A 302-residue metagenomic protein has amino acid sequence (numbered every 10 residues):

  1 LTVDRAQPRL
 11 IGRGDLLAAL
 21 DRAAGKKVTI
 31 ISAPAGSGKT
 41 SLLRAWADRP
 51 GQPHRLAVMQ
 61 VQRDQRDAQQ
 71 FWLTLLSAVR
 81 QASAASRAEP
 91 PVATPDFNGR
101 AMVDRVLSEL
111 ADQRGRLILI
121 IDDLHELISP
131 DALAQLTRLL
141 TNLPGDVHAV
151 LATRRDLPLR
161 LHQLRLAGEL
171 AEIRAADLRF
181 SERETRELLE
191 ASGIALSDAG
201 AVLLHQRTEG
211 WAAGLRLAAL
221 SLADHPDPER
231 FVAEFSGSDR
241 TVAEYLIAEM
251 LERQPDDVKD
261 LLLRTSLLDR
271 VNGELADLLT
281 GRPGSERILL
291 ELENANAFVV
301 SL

Functional and structural regions predicted by a protein language model:
L1-L20, A88-V92, E187: Conserved adenine-nucleotide phosphate-binding loops and their immediately adjacent elements
V3, D15-L16, S41-R44, L73 (+5 more regions): Alpha-helical sensor/transducer elements of the RecA-like P-loop NTPase core
D21-A24, A219, A223, L263-L267 (+1 more regions): Short, locally clustered residues in the helix-turn-helix/winged-helix DNA-binding domain
R22, S108-Q113, L140-D146: Conserved catalytic network of the ASCE P-loop NTPase/AAA+ motor domain
G25-T29: Pre-Walker A (Motif I) flank of P-loop NTPase domains
I30-A35, L43-A47, R154, A199-A201 (+1 more regions): C-terminal boundary/linker of central alpha/beta nucleotide-binding cores
S37, S41-L117, L124-I128: Conserved phosphate-binding/catalytic loops and adjacent sensor/switch elements of nucleotide-binding enzymes, spanning
I118-L119, D260: Hydrophobic "anchor" residues on beta-strands that sit immediately upstream of conserved functional sites
